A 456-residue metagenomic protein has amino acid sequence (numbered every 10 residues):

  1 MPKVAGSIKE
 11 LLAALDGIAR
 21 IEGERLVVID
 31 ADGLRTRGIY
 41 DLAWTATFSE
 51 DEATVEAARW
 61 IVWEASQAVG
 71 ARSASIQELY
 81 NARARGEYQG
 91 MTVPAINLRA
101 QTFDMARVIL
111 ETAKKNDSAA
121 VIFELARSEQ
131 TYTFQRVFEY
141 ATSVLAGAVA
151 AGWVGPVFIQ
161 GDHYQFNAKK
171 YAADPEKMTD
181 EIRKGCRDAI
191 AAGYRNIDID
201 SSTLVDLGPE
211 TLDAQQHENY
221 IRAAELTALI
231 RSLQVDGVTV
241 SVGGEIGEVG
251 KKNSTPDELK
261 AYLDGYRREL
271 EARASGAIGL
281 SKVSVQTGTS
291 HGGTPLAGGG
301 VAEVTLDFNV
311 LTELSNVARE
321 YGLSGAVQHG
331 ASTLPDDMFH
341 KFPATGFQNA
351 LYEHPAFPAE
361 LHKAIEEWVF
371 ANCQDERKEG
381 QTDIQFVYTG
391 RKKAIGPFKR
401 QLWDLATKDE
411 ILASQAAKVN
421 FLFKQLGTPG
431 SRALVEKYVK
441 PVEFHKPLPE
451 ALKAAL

Functional and structural regions predicted by a protein language model:
M1-M178, G185, Y194, P355-L456: Alpha/beta catalytic barrel-like cores
G90-V93, A318-G325: Short, surface-exposed connector motifs at secondary-structure boundaries
R107-A120, F138-E139, A146-A151, A173-Y321: Alpha/beta enzyme core
Q160-Y164, I246, G325-L334: Glycine-rich beta-to-alpha transition loops that act as phosphate-gripper elements at the mouths of alpha/beta enzyme
D162, V242, V283, H329 (+1 more regions): Conserved, mostly hydrophobic/aromatic
K170, P295-A297, D336-G346, E360-V369: Histidine/acidic-residue-rich catalytic or RNA/ligand-binding cores of hydrolases and nuclease-related proteins
S201-D206, T345-A364: Glycine-rich phosphate-binding active-site loops on the catalytic face of alpha/beta enzymes
V327-G330, P335, H340-A356: Structured mid-domain segments that build the active-site/substrate or prosthetic-cofactor binding neighborhood
